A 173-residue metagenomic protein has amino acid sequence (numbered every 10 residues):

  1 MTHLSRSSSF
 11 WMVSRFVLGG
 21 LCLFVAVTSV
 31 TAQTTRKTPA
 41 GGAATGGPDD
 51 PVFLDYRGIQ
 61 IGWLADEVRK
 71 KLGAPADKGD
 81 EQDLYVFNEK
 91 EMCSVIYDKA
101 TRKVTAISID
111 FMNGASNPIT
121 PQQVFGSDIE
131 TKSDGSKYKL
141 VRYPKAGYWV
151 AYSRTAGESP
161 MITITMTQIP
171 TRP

Functional and structural regions predicted by a protein language model:
M1-M12: N-terminal secretory signal peptides that target proteins for export/translocation
S5-R6, F16, P170: Generic extreme N-terminus detector
S14-A26: Bacterial N-terminal signal peptides
T28-T31: Sec/Tat signal peptide C-region and signal peptidase I cleavage site
Q33-D83, K103-P173: Non-cytosolic coordination micro-motifs
N88-M92, K145-G147: Glycine-centered tight beta-turn/hairpin loop motif at sheet-sheet or coil-to-beta transitions
C93-Y97, V150-Y152: Hydrophobic/aromatic beta-strand elements that line small-molecule binding cavities or substrate pockets in beta-rich
